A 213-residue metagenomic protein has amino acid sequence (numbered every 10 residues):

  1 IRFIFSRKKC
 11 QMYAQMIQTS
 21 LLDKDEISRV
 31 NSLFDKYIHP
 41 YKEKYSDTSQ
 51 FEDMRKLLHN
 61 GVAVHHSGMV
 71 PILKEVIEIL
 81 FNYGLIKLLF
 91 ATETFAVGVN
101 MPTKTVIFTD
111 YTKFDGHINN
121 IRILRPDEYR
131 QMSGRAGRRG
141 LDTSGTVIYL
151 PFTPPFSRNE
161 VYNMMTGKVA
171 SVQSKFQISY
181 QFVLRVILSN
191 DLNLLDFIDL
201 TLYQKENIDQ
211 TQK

Functional and structural regions predicted by a protein language model:
F3, R7-L88, G116-D127: Conserved C-terminal RecA-like helicase domain
F3, S67, N119-R122, G137 (+3 more regions): Hydrophobic alpha-helical scaffolding
K9, T94-A96: Alpha-helix capping/helix-boundary segments
I17, L21-D25, Y41, L58 (+7 more regions): Conserved NTP-handling cores and scaffolds of large molecular machines
I72, V76, E93, L124-Q131 (+3 more regions): Generic recognition of stable, solvent-exposed alpha-helical segments in well-folded globular domains
N82, V99-N100, V186: Intrinsically disordered, low-complexity regulatory regions enriched in Ser/Pro/Gly/Thr and acidic residues
T94, M101-T166: Conserved segment of the helicase C-terminal RecA-like domain
F156-K213: Long, largely alpha-helical accessory region at the distal end of helicase-like NTP-driven motors
